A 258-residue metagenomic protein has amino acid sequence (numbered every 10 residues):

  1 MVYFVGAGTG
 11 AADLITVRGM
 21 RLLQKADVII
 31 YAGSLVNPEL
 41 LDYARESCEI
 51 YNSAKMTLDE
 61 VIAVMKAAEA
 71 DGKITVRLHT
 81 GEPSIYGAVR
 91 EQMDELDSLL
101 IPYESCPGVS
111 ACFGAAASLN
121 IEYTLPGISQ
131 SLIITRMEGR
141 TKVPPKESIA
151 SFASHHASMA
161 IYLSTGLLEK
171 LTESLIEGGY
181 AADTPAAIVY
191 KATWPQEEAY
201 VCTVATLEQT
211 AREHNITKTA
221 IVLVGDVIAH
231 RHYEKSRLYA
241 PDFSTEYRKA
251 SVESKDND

Functional and structural regions predicted by a protein language model:
M1-V109, G114, E208: Class I S-adenosyl-L-methionine
V2, E60, D71-T75, S131 (+2 more regions): A contiguous loop/helix-start segment that scaffolds small-molecule binding in enzyme catalytic cores
A11, E82-H155, E198-V201: Class I SAM-dependent methyltransferase SAM-binding "motif I" and its flanking Rossmann-like core
M20, D42, A67, T124-L125 (+3 more regions): Short secondary-structure boundary/capping segments
